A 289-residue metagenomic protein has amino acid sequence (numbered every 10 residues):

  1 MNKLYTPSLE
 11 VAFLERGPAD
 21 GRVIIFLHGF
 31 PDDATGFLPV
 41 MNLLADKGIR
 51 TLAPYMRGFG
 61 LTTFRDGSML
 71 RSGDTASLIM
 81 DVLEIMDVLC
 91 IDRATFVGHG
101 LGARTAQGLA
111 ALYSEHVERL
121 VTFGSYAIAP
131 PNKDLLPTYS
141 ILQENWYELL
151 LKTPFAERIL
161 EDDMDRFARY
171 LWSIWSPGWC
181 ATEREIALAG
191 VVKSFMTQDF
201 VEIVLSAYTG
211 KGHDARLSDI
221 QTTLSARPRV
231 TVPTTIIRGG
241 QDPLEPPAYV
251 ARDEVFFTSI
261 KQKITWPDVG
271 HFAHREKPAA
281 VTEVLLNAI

Functional and structural regions predicted by a protein language model:
M1, R16, I237, W266-P267: Conserved beta-strand termini and adjacent loop/short-helix elements that scaffold enzyme active sites in alpha/beta
M1-I25, D46-I49, S68, I91-D92 (+2 more regions): Alpha/beta-hydrolase fold catalytic core
E10-V11, G36, L52, F59-R93 (+2 more regions): Flexible "cap/lid" subdomain of the alpha/beta-hydrolase fold that forms the substrate-access gate
R16-F64, D253: Conserved HGGG/HGGXW glycine-rich cap/lid loop of the alpha/beta-hydrolase fold
G29, G100, R275-E276: Conserved acidic functional residues
V40, L109, V284-A288: Hydrophobic residues on the short alpha-helix immediately C-terminal to a glycine-rich phosphate/catalytic loop
V269-P278: Catalytic histidine-centered segment of alpha/beta-hydrolase-like enzymes
